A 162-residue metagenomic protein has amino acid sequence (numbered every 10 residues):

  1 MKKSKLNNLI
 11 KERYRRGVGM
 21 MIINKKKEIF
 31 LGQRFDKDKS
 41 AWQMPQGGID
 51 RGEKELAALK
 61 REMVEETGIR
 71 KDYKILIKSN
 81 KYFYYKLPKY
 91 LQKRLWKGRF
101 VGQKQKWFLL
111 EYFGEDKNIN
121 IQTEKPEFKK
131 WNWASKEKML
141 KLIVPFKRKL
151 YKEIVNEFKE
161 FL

Functional and structural regions predicted by a protein language model:
M1-I23, G98: Acidic, metal-coordinating catalytic segment for phosphate/diphosphate chemistry, firing primarily on the Nudix
R16, K25, K104-K106: Residues that flank catalytic or metal-binding motifs in active/ligand-binding sites
E28-I29: Entry beta-strands of beta-propeller and related beta-repeat scaffolds
K37-S40: A conserved beta-turn-beta hairpin within the catalytic core of GNAT-like acetyltransferases that forms part
Q43-M44: A short gly/proline-enriched turn/hairpin at secondary-structure junctions
D50-P145: Unchanged
K136-L162: Charged phosphate-binding loop/patch that engages nucleotide di/tri-phosphates or the phosphate backbone of nucleic
